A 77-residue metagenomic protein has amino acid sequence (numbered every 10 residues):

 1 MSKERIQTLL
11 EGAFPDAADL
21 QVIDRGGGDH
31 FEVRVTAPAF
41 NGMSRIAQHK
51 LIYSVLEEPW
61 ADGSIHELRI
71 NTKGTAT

Functional and structural regions predicted by a protein language model:
M1-A17: N-proximal, solvent-exposed amphipathic alpha-helical segments enriched in charged/polar residues
M1-K3, D29-F31, E67: Charged, low-complexity, helix/coiled-coil-prone segments
M1-R5, T36-G42: A generic short-segment signal for beta-strand/edge and adjacent turn/coil regions
D16-E32: Short edge beta-strands and adjacent turn/loop segments
I23, R34-T36, N71-K73: Solvent-exposed beta-strand sheet faces enriched in polar/charged residues
N41-T77: C-terminal structural segments of small proteins and small subunits
